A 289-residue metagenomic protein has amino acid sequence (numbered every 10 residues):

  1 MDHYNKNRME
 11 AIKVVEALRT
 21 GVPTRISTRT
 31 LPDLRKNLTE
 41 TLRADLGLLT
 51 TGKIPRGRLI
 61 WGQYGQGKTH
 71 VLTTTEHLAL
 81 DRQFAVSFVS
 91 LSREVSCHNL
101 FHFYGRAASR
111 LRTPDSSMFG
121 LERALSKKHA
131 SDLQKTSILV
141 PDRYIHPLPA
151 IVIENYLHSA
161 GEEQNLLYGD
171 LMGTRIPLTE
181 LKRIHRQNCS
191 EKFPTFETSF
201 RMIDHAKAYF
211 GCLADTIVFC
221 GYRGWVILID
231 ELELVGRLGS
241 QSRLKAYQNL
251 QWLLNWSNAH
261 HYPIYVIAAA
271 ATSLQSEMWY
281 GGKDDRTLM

Functional and structural regions predicted by a protein language model:
M1-R56: A short, basic N-terminal segment
D2-A11, L181-M289: The catalytic "switch" region of P-loop NTPases
R19-I26, E94, F193, E231: A short small-residue
L38, L42-L46, A107, Y209 (+2 more regions): Generic hydrophobic alpha-helical segments
T39, L72, L100-Y104, R243 (+1 more regions): Amphipathic alpha-helical segments in well-structured domains
L42, A79, L232: Conserved RecA-like P-loop NTPase ATPase core
G57-G62, Q66, H70-C220: P-loop NTPase nucleotide-binding core
